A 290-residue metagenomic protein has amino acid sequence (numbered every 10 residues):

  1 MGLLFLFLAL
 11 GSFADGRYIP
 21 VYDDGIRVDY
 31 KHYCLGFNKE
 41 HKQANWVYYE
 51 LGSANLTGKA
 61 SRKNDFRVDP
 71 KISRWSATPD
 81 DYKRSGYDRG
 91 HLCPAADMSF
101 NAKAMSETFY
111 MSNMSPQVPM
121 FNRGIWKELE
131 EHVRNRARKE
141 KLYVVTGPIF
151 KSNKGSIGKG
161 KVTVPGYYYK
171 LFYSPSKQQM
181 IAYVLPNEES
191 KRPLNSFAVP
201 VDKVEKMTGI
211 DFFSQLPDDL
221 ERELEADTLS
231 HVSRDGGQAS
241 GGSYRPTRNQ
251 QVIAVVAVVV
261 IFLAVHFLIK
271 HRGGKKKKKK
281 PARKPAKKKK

Functional and structural regions predicted by a protein language model:
M1-G11: Sec-dependent N-terminal signal peptides
G11-K290: Domain-level detector for secreted/extracellular nuclease and nuclease-toxin modules, and for the ENPP-like C-terminal
